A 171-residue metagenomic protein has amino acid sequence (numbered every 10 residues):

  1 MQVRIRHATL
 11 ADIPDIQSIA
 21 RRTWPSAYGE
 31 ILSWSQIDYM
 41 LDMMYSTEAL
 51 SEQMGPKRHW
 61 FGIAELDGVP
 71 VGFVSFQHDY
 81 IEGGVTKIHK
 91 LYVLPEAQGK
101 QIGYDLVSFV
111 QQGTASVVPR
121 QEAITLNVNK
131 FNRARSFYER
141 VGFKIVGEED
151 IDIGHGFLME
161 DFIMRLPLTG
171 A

Functional and structural regions predicted by a protein language model:
Q2-R4: Extreme N-terminal starter segment of soluble prokaryotic enzymes
H7-I13, S18-Q98, Y104-V117, I145-I151 (+1 more regions): Acetyl-CoA-dependent GNAT
T86, R120-R135, E139-A171: C-terminal "cap" of GNAT-fold acetyltransferases
L91-S108, E122, N129-S136, R140: Conserved glycine-rich acetyl-CoA-binding loop
